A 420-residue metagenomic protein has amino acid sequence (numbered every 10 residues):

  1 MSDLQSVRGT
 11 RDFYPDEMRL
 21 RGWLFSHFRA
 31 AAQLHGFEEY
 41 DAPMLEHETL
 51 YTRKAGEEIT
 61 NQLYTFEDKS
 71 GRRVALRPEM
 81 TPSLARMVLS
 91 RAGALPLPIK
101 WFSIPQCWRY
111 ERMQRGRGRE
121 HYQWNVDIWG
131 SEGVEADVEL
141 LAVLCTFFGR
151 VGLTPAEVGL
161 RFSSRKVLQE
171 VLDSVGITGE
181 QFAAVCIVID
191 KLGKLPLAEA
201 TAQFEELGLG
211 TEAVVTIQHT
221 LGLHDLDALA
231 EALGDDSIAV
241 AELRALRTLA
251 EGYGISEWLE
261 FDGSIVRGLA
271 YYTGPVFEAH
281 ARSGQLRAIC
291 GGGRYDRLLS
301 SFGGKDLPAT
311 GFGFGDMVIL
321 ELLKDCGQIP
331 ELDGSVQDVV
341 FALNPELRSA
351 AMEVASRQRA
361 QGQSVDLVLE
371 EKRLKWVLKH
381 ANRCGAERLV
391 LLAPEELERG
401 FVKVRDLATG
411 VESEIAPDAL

Functional and structural regions predicted by a protein language model:
M1-M18: Auxiliary tRNA-acceptor-end handling modules of aminoacyl-tRNA synthetases
G9, Y40, M44-V74, R117: Polyanion/phosphate-binding surface patch
E17-H35, E46-H47, S70, T81-A94 (+2 more regions): Positively charged, Gly/Ser-enriched RNA/tRNA-binding surfaces
Q62-S70, G176-A198, A281: Acidic, His- and aromatic-enriched active-site or binding-groove loops in soluble protein domains that engage sugars
G159-S163, V339-A342: Short internal beta-strands
F162-E170: Glycine-rich, mobile lid/loop segments that gate access to catalytic sites or pores
